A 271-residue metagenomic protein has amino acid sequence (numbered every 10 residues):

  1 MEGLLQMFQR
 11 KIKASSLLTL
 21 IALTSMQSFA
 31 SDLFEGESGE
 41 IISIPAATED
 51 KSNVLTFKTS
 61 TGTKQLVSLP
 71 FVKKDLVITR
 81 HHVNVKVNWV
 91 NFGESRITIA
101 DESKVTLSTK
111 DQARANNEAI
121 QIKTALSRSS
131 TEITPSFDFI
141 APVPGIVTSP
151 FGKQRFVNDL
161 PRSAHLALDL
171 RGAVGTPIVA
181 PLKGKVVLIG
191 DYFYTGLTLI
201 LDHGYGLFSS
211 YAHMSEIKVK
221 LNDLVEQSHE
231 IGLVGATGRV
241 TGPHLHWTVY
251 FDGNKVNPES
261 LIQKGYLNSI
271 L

Functional and structural regions predicted by a protein language model:
L4-S16: Bacterial N-terminal signal peptides that target proteins for export
F29-I99: Cationic-aromatic interfacial patches
W89-T195: Surface-exposed, glycine-biased beta-strand/turn segments
F92-N116, I120-Q121, P135, K220-Q227 (+1 more regions): Acidic, glycine-rich catalytic/binding loops that coordinate metals and/or anionic ligands
G152, D191, H229-E230, G235-A236: Short, surface-exposed secondary-structure boundary micro-motifs
P177-V186, E216-V234: Short, well-structured beta-strand-loop connectors
P181-S215, P243: Zn2+-dependent peptidoglycan hydrolase active-site motif and core
